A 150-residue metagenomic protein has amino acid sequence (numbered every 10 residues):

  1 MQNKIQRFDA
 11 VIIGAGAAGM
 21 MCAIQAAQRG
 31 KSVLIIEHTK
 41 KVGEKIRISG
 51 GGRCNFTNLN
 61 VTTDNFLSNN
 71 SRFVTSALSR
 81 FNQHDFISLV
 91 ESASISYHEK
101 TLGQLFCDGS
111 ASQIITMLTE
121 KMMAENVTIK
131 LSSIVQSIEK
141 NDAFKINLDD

Functional and structural regions predicted by a protein language model:
Q6-F8, L148-D150: Core beta-strand elements of the Rossmann-like FAD/NAD(P) dinucleotide-binding domain in flavoenzyme oxidoreductases
F8-I35: N-terminal Rossmann-like FAD-binding beta1-loop-alpha1 element of flavoenzymes
G19-M21, V42-K45: Short N-terminal binding/cap micro-motifs at the start of the first secondary-structure element
I35, E99, I129-L131: General beta-strand structural signal in soluble alpha/beta enzymes
G51-T101: Glycine-rich active-site loop/strand segments that organize a redox cofactor
V74-N82, T101-E120, K130: Short beta-strand to alpha-helix junction loop
L131-F144: A conserved short coil-to-beta-strand element within the FAD-binding core of flavoproteins
